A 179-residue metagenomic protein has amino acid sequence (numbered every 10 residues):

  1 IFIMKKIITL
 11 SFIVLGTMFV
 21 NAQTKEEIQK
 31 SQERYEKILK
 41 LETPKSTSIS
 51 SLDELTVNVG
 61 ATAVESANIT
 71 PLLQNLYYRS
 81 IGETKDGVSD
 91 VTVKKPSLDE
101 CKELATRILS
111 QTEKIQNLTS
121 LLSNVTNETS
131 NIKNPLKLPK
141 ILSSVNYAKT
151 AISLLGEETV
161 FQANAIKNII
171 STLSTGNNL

Functional and structural regions predicted by a protein language model:
I1-E27: Bacterial Sec-dependent N-terminal signal peptides
T9-L10, I38, S153: General helical structural elements
Q23-T92, T175-L179: Immediate post-signal-peptide N-terminus of mature secreted/exported proteins
K45-S48, L52-L55, V59, S66 (+1 more regions): C-terminal amphipathic alpha-helix
A63-T70, Q74-Y77, L109-T112, Q116-T119 (+2 more regions): A structural signal for well-ordered alpha-helices, especially hydrophobic packing surfaces of coiled-coils
R79-T92, S120-L142: Short E/K-rich amphipathic alpha-helical oligomerization segments
V93-V125: Mature extracytoplasmic domains of secretory-pathway proteins
